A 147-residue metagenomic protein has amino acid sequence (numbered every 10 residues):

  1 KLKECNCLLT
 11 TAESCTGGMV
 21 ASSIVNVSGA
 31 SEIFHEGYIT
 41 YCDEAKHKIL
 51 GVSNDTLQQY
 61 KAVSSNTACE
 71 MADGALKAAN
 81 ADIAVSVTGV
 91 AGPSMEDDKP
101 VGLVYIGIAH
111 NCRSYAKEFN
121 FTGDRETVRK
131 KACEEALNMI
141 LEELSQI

Functional and structural regions predicted by a protein language model:
K1-I147: Short alpha-helical segments enriched in small residues
